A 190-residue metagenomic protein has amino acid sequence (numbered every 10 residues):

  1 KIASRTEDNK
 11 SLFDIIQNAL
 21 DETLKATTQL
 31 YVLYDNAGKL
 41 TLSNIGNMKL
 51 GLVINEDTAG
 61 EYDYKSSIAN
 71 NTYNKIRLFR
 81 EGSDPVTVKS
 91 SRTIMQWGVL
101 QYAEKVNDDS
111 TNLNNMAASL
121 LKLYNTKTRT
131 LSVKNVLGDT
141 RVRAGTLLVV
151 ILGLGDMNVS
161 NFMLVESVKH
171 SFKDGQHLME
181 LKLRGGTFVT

Functional and structural regions predicted by a protein language model:
K1-N18: Short acidic/polar beta-strand-loop edge motifs in secreted extracellular and Gram-negative envelope-associated
Q17, D21-K173, T187-V189: Acidic, small/polar-enriched beta strand-loop surface segments
Q176-K182, F188-T190: Glycine-rich, small/acidic residue-mixed loop/short-helix segments
